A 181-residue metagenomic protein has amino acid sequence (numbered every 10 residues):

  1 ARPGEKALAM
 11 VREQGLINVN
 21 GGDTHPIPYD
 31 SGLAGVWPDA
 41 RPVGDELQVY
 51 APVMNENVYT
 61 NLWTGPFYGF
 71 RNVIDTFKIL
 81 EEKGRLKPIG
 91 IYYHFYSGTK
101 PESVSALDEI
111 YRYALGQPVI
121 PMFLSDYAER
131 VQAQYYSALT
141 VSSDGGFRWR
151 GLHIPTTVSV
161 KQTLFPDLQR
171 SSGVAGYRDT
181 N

Functional and structural regions predicted by a protein language model:
R2-K87, Y135: Active-site-adjacent pocket scaffolds in enzyme catalytic domains
L8-G35, P88-S171: C-terminal domain-boundary segment and adjacent tail
Q169-T180: Solvent-exposed beta-strand/loop surfaces of large extracellular or lumenal domains
